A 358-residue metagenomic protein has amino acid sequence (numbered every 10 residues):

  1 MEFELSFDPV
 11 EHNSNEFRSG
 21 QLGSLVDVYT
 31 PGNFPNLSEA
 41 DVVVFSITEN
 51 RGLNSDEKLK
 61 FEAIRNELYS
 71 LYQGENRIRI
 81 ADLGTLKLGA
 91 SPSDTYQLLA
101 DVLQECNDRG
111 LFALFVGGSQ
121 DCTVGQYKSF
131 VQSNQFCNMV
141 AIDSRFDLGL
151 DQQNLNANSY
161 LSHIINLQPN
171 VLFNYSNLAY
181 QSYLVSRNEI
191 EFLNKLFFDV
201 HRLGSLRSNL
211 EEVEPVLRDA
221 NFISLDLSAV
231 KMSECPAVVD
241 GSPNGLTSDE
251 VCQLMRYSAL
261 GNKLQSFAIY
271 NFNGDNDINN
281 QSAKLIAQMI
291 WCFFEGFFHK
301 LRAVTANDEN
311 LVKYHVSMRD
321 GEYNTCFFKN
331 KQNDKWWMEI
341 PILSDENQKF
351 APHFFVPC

Functional and structural regions predicted by a protein language model:
E2-I269, N273-C358: Conserved alpha-helical scaffold segments that buttress catalytic/binding sites
